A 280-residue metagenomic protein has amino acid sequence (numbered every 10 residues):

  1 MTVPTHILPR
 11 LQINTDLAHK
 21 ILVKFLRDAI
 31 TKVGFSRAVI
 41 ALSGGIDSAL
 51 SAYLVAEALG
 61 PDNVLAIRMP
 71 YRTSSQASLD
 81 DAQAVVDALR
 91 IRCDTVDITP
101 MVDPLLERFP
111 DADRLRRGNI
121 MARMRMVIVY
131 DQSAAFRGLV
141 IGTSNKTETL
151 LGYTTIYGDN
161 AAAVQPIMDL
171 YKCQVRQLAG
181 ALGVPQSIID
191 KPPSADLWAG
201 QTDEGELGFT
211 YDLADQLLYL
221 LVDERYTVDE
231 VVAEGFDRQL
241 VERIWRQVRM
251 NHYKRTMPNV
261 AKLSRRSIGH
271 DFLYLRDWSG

Functional and structural regions predicted by a protein language model:
M1-I40, L50, L54-E57, D62-G280: ATP/NTP-dependent adenylation/nucleotidyl-transfer catalytic domains that generate, transfer, or process NMP-activated
G45: Conserved G/P- and acidic residue-centered "switch" motifs that form tight phosphate/ATP-binding loops in soluble
